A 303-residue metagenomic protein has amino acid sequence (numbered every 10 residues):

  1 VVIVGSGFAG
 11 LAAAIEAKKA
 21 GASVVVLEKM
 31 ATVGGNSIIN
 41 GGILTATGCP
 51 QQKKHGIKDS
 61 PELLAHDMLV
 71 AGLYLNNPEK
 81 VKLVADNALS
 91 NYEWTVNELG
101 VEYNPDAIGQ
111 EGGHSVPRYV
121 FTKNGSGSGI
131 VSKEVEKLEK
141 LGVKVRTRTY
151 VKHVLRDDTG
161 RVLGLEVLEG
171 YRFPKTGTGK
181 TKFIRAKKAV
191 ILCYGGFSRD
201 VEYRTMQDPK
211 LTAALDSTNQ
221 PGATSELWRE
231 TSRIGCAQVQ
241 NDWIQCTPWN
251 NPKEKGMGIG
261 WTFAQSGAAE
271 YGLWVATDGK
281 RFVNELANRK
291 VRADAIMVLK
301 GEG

Functional and structural regions predicted by a protein language model:
V1-A9, V25: Beta1/beta-strand and adjacent pyrophosphate-binding region of the FAD-binding site in flavoprotein oxidoreductases
A17: Aromatic pocket-lining residues of Rossmann-like dinucleotide-binding sites
K29-K144, R148-Y150, R161, R204 (+3 more regions): Conserved N-terminal/central alpha/beta ligand/cofactor-binding core
V120-K123, T181, T218, W261-S266: Short Gly/Pro-enriched turn/cap motifs at secondary-structure boundaries
N124-K140, Y150-K182, A186-L192, G196-R199: Hydrophobic, small-residue-rich alpha-helical packing segments that form membrane-like cores
R172-K255: Glycine-rich loop(s) and the adjacent beta-strand/alpha-helix scaffold that form part
W228-E230, A237-G303: An anion/pyrophosphate-binding glycine-rich loop and adjacent beta-alpha core in soluble alpha-beta enzymes
